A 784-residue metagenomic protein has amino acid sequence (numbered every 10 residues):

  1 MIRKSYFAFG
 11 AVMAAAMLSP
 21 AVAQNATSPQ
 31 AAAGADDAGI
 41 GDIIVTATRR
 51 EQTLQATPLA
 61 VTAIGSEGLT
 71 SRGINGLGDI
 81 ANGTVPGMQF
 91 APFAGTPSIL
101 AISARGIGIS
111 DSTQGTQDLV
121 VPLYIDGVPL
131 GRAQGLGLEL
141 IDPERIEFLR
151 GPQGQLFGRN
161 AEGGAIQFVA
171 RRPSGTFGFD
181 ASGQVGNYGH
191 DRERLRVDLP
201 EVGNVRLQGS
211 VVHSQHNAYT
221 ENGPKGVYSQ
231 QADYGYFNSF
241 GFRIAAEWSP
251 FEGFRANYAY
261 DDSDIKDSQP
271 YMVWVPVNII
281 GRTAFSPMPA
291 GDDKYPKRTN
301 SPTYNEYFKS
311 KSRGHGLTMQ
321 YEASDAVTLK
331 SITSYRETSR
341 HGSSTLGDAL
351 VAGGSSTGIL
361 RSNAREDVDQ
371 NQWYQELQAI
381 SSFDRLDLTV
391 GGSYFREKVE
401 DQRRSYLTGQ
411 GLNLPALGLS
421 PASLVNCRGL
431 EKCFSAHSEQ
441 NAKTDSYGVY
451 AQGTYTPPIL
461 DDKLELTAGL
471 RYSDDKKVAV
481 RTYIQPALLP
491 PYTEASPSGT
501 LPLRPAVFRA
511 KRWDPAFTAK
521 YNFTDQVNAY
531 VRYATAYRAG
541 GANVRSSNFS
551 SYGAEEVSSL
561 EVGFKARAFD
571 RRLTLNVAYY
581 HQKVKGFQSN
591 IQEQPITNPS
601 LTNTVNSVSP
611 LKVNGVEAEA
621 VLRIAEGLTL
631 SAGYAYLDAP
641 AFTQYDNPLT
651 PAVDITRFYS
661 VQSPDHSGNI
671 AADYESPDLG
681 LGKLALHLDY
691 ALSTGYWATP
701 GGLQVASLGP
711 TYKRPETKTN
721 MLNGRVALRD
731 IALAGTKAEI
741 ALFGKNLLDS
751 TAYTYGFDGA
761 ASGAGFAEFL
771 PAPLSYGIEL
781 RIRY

Functional and structural regions predicted by a protein language model:
M1-I74, G78-G83, A256, L622 (+2 more regions): N-terminal Sec signal peptide and the immediately downstream disordered periplasmic leader that contains the TonB box
I2, F9, W373-I380, D384-G391 (+5 more regions): Conserved C-terminal beta-signal and adjacent last beta-strands/turns of outer-membrane beta-barrel proteins
D42, G78-I80, A101-S103, Y124 (+3 more regions): N-terminal periplasmic accessory domains that precede and gate Gram-negative outer-membrane beta-barrel machines
D79, F90, S112-T113, V120-P152: Short acidic/polar hinge/loop motifs at secondary-structure boundaries that mediate gating or recognition
G178, V185-H216, T220-P270, P276 (+7 more regions): Transmembrane beta-barrel wall of Gram-negative outer-membrane proteins
Q231, F237-T389, F395-K398, T574: Outer-membrane beta-barrel domain signature, strongest for Gram-negative TonB-dependent receptors and also present
G316-S324, T328-S334, T338-L346, N522-R538 (+3 more regions): Membrane-embedded beta-barrel scaffold of Gram-negative outer-membrane proteins
D387-T389, I459-L460, L466, H581-K583 (+1 more regions): Gram-negative outer-membrane beta-barrel transporters
